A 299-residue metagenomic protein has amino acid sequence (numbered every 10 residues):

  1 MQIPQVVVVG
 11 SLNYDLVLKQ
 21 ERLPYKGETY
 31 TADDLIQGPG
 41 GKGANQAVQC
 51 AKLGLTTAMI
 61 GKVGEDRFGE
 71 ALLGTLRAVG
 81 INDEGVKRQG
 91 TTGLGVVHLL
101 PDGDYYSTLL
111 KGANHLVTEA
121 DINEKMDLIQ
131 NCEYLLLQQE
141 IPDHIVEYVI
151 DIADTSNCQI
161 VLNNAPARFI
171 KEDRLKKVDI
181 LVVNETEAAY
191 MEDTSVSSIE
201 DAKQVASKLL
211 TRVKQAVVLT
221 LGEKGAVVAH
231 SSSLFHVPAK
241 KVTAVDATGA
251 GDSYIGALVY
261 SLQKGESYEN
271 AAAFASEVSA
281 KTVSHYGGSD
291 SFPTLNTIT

Functional and structural regions predicted by a protein language model:
M1-K62, R67-G74, A244, Y286: Glycine-rich phosphate/adenosyl-contacting loop at the front of the ribokinase-like
Q2, E172, I199-T299: Conserved phosphate-binding/catalytic region of the ribokinase-like
K26-T29, K52-E133, D151, I298-T299: Conserved N-terminal subdomain of the carbohydrate kinase-like
C50, N184, G251: Short, conserved phosphate/pyrophosphate- and ester-handling motifs at nucleotide-, phospho-/glycolipid
Y134-Q204, G225-A226: Conserved beta-alpha-beta core of the PfkB/ribokinase-like small-molecule kinase fold
